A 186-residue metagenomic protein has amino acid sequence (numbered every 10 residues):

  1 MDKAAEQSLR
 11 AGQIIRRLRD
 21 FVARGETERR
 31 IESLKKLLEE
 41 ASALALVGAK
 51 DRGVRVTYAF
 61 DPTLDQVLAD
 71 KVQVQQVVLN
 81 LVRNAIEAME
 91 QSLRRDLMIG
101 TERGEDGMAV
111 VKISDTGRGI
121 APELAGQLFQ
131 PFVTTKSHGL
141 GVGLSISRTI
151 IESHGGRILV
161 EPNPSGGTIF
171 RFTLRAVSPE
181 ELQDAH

Functional and structural regions predicted by a protein language model:
M1-R24, R30-G48: Conserved DHp (HisKA) dimerization/phosphotransfer helix of two-component histidine kinases, i.e., the long coiled-coil
R24-T27, Q66-A69, T135: Conserved micro-motifs of the catalytic ATP-binding
E39, K50, R55-D65, G104: Conserved catalytic submotifs in the C-terminal HATPase_c
R95-M98, E102-V111: Short beta-strand-loop-beta element adjacent to the nucleotide/active-site pocket used for signaling
G119-Q127: Short helix N-cap motif at coil->helix boundaries in the Bergerat
G143, S147: Short alpha-helical Gxxx[C/S/T] motif in the catalytic ATP-binding
I150-E152: Detector for a conserved hydrophobic position within an alpha-helical segment of the HATPase_c
